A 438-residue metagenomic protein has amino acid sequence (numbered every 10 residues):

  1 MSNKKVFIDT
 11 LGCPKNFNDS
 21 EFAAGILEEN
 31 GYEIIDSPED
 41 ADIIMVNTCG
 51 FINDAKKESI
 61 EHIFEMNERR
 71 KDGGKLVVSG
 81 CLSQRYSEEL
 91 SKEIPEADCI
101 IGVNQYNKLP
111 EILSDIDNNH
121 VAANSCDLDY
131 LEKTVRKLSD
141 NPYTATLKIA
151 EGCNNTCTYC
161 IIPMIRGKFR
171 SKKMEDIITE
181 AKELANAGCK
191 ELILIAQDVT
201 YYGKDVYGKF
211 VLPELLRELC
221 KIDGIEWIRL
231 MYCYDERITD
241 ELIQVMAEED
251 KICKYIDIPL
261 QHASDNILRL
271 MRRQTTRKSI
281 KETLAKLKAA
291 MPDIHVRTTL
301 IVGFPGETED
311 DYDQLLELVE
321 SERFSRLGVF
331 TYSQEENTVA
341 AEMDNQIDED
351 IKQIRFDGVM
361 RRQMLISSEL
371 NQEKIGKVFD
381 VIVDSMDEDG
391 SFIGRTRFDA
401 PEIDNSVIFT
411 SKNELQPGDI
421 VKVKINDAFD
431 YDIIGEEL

Functional and structural regions predicted by a protein language model:
M1-Y202, E241, I252, I256 (+5 more regions): Proteins enriched for Cys/Gly/acidic motifs involved in redox and nucleic-acid/cofactor modification
C13, G203-G224, M271-Q274, Q334-L365: Radical SAM enzyme [4Fe-4S]-AdoMet core and its adjacent flexible, acidic and glycine-rich loops/tails across
G50-A55, C189-E214, E218, I222 (+3 more regions): Conserved glycine-rich "GG(E/T)P / GGGxP" loop and the immediately following alpha-helix in the radical SAM core
T156, C160-G167, W227-E236, H262-R273 (+3 more regions): Conserved strand-turn element in the central/C-terminal portion of the radical SAM core barrel that lines
C157, I177, L194, L230 (+7 more regions): Conserved, mostly hydrophobic/aromatic
N186, P213, K221-I222, W227-I228 (+1 more regions): Radical SAM/AdoMet-radical enzyme domain recognition
Y207-R217, D240-K254, E307-F324, E349-I354 (+1 more regions): Short, electropositive alpha-helical surface patch
E342-L438: Terminal RNA-binding accessory module
